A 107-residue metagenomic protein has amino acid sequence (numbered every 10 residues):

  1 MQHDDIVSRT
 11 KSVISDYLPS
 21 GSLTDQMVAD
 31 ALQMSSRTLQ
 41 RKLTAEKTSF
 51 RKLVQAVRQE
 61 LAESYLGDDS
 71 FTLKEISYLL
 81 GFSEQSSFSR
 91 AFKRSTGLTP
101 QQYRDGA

Functional and structural regions predicted by a protein language model:
M1-A107: Extended mid-to-C-terminal alpha-helical interaction segments
